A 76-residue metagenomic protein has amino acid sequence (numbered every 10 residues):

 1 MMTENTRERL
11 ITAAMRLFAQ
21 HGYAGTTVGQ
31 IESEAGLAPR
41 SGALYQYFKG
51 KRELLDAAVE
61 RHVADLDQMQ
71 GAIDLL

Functional and structural regions predicted by a protein language model:
M1, A19, G29, V63: Residue-level signal for functionally critical sites in structured catalytic/ligand-binding pockets
M1-N5, D74: N-terminal intrinsically disordered/low-complexity leader segments
N5, M15-A19: A broad, low-specificity signal for short, low-complexity segments enriched in glycine/proline and polar/charged
E8-T12, M69: A short, Lys/Arg-enriched amphipathic alpha-helix from helix-turn-helix/homeodomain DNA-binding modules
R9, L17, A24-E53, A57: Helix-turn-helix
D56-L76: Amphipathic alpha-helical linker/stalk segments
